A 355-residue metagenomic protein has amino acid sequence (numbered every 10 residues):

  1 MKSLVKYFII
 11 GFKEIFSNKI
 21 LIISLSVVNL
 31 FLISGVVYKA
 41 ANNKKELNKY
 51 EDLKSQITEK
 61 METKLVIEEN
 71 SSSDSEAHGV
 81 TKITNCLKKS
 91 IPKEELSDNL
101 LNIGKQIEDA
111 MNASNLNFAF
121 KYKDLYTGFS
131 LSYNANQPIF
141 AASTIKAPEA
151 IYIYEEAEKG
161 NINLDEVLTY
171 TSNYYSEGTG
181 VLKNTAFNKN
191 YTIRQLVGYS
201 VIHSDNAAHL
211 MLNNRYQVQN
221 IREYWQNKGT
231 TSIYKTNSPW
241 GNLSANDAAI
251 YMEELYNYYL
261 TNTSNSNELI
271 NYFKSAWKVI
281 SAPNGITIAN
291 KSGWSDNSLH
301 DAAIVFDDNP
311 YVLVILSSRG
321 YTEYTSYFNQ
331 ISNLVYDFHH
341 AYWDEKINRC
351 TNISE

Functional and structural regions predicted by a protein language model:
K2-S114, S130, P138, Y256-W277 (+1 more regions): Structured C-terminal helix/loop/strand segments within mature extracytoplasmic catalytic/sensor domains
I91-L100, S172, N184-S264, E268: Active-site-adjacent helix/loop patches that line small-molecule binding or acyl-intermediate pockets
A113-N117, Y126, N134-N136, F140 (+6 more regions): Extracytoplasmic
A119-Y122, A142, Y199, A208 (+2 more regions): Structural recognition of the beta-strand scaffold that forms the well-ordered cores of secreted hydrolase catalytic
K123-L125, N173, S200-S204, L212-N213 (+5 more regions): Active-site-proximal beta-strand/loop segments in catalytic clefts of secreted hydrolases
G128, I139-Y170, S200, L313: Active-site SXXK
Y154-E166, Q217-E223, N227-I233, E253-P283 (+2 more regions): Bacterial peptidoglycan biogenesis and beta-lactam-recognition machinery
A157-R194: Active-site-proximal loop and beta-strand segments within enzyme catalytic domains
